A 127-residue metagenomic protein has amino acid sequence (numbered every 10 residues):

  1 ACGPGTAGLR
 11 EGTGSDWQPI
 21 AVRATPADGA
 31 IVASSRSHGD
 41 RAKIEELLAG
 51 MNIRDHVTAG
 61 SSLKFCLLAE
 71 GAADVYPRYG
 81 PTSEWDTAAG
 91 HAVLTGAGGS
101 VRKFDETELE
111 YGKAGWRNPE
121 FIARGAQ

Functional and structural regions predicted by a protein language model:
A1-F65, N118-Q127: Acidic beta-strand-loop-alpha-helix segment within the catalytic core of divalent metal-dependent phosphate-processing
T25, E46-G50, F65-Q127: Oxyanion/phosphate-interacting regions
